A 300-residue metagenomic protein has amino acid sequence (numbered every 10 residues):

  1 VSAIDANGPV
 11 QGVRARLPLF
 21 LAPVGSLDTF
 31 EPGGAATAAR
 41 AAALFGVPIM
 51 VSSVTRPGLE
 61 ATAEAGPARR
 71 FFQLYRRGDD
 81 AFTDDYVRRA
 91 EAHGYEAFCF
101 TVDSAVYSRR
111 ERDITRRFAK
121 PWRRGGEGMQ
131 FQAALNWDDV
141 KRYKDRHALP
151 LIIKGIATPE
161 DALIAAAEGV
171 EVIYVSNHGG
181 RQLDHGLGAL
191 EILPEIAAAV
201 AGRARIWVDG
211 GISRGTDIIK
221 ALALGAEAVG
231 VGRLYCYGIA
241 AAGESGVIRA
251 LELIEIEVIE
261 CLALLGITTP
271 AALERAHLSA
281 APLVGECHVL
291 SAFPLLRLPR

Functional and structural regions predicted by a protein language model:
V1-G12, R110, R117-L135, A272-R275 (+1 more regions): An N-cap/entry alpha-helix motif that binds or orients negatively charged groups
Q11, A15-L19, A68, E96: A generic secondary-structure signal marking the coil-to-beta-strand transition
A15-L59: Glycine-rich active-site/cofactor-binding loop and its immediate structural neighborhood
S26, A39-R40, L44, A61-A65 (+2 more regions): Alpha/beta enzyme core
P32, A36, R56, D80 (+6 more regions): Electropositive phosphate-/nucleotide-binding environments in soluble metabolic enzymes
V51-V54, L74, V102, R233: Glycine-rich, histidine-containing beta strand-loop boundary motifs that form or position
R70-G78: A glycine-rich helix N-cap at a beta->alpha junction
E191-R300: Alpha/beta catalytic cores of nucleotide-metabolism and tRNA/nucleoside-modifying enzymes
